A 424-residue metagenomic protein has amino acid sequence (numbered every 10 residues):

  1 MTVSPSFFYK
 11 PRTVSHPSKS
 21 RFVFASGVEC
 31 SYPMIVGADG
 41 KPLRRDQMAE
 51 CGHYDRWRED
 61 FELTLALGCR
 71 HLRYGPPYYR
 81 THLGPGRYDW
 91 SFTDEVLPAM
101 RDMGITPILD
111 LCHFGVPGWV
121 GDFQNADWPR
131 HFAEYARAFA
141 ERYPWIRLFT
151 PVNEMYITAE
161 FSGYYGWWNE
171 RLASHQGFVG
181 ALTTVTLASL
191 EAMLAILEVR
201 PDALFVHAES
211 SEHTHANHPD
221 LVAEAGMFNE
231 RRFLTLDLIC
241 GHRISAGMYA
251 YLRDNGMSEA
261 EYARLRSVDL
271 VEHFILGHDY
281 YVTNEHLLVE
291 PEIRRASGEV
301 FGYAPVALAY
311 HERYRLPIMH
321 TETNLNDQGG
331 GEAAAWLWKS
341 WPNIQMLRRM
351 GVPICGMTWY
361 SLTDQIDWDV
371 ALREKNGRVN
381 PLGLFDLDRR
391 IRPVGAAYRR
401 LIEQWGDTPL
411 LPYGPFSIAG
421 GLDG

Functional and structural regions predicted by a protein language model:
T2-A25, L97-A333, P342-G424: Active-site region of glycoside hydrolase catalytic domains
T2-G68: N-terminal carbohydrate-binding accessory modules
S31, P77-T81: Short active-site-proximal "capping" loops at secondary-structure junctions
D39, R44-Q47, R80-L83, G121 (+2 more regions): A short, structure-level motif marking secondary-structure boundaries and short turns
D46-L67, G84-A99, M103, A126-E134 (+1 more regions): Aromatic- and glycine-enriched glycan-recognition loops and surfaces that form the carbohydrate-binding subsites
E50-P77, S267-G277, A309: Catalytic domains of carbohydrate-active enzymes, especially glycoside hydrolases
H82-P85, D110: Serine-hydrolase-like catalytic core of hydrolytic proteins
L337: Surface-exposed substrate-engagement region within the catalytic domains of secreted or surface-exposed extracellular
